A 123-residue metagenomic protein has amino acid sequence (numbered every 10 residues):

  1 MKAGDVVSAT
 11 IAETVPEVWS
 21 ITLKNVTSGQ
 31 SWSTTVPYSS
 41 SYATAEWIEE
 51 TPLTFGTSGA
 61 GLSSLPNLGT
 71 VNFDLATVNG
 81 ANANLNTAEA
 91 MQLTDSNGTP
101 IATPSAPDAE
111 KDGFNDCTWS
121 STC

Functional and structural regions predicted by a protein language model:
M1-C123: Exposed, interaction-prone regions of secreted/extracellular proteins
